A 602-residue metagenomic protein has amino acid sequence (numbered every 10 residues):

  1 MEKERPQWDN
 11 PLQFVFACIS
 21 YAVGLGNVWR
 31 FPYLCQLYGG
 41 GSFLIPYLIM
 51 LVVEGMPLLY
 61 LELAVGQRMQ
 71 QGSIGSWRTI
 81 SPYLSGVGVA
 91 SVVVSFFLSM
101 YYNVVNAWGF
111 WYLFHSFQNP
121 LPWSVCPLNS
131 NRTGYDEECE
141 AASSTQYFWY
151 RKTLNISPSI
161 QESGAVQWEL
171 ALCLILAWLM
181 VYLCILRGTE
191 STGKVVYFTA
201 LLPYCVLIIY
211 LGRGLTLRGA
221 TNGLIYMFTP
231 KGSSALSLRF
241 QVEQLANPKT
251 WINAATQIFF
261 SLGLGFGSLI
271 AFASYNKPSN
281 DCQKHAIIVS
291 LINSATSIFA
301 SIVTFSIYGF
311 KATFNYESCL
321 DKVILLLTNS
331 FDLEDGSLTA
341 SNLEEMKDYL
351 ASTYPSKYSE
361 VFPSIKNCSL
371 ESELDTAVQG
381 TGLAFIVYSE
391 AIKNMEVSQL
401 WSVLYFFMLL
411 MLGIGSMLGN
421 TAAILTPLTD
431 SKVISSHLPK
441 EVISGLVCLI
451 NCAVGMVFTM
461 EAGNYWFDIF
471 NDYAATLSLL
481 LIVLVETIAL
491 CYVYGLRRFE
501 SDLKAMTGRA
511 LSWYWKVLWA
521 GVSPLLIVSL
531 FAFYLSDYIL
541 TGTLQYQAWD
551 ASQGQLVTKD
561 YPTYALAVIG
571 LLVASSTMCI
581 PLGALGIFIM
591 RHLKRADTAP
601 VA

Functional and structural regions predicted by a protein language model:
M1-N10, G193-G419, L425-M456, M460-E461 (+1 more regions): Membrane-embedded translocation segments of transport machinery
M1-W29, L58-L63, S73, G86 (+3 more regions): Membrane-interface "cap" regions at the ends of multi-pass membrane proteins
Q13-I49, Y60, M180, I185-L186 (+6 more regions): Transmembrane helix-boundary motif of multi-pass solute transporters/channels
F16-G26, L98, N103, E140 (+11 more regions): Hydrophobic, membrane-embedded alpha-helices of multi-pass small-molecule transporters
R30-L44, L58-V89, G109-P127, A220-T229 (+8 more regions): Flexible loop linkers connecting adjacent transmembrane helices in multi-pass alpha-helical membrane transporters
L58, Y102-A107, W111-P120, E137-E140 (+5 more regions): Hydrophobic alpha-helical segments and their helix-loop junctions in multi-pass secondary transporters
A107, W111-F114, V125, L172 (+1 more regions): Membrane-interface loop-to-helix entry segments
M456-F458, D468-C491, L511-A602: A generic transmembrane alpha-helix motif of multi-pass inner-membrane proteins
